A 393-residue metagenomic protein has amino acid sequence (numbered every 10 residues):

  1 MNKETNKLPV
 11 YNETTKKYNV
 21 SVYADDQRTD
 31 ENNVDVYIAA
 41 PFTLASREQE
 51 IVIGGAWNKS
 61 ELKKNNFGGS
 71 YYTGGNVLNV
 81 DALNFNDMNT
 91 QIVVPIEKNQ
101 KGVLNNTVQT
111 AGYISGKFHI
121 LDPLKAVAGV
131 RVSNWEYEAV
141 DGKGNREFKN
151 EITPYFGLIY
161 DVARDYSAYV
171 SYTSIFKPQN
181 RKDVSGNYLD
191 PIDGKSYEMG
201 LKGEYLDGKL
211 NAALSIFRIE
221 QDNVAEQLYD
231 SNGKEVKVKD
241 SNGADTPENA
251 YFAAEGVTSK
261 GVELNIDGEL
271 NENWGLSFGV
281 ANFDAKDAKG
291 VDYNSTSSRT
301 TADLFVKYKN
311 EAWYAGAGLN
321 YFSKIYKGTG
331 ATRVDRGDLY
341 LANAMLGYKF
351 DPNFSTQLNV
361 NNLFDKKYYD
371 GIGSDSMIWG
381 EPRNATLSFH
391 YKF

Functional and structural regions predicted by a protein language model:
M1-G55, K59, N211: Outer-membrane beta-barrel domain signature, strongest for Gram-negative TonB-dependent receptors and also present
M1-L8, A168, D193-E269, L276 (+1 more regions): Membrane-embedded beta-barrel scaffold of Gram-negative outer-membrane proteins
N2-Y11, Y18-N19, W57-V77, E138-G142 (+6 more regions): Outer-membrane beta-barrel and related beta-rich outer-membrane complex signature in Gram-negative bacteria
Y11-Y18, N65-K101, E226-Y251: Surface-exposed loop/turn segments flanking beta-strands in extracellular/periplasmic regions
A24-D30, G102-V108, K143-E151, N187-G194 (+4 more regions): Replace "Gram-negative outer membrane beta-barrel proteins" with "bacterial and organellar outer membrane beta-barrel
T29-E31, E48-S60, K101-Q221, E269-N271 (+4 more regions): Structural signature of Gram-negative outer-membrane beta-barrels, strongest in the C-terminal barrel of TonB-dependent
D122-P123, Y251-G330, M345, K349-S355 (+2 more regions): Gram-negative outer-membrane beta-barrel transporters
G200, W379-F393: Outer-membrane beta-barrel "beta-signal"
